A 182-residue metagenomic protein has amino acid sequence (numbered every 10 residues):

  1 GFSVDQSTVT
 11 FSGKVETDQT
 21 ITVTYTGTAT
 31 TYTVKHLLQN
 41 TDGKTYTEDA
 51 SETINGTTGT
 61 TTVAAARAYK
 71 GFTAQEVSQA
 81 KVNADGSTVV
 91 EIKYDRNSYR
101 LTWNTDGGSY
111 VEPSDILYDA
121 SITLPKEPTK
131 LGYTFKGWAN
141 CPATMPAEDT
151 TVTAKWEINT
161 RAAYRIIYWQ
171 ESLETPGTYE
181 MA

Functional and structural regions predicted by a protein language model:
G1-A182: Secondary-structure capping and domain/repeat boundary segments
